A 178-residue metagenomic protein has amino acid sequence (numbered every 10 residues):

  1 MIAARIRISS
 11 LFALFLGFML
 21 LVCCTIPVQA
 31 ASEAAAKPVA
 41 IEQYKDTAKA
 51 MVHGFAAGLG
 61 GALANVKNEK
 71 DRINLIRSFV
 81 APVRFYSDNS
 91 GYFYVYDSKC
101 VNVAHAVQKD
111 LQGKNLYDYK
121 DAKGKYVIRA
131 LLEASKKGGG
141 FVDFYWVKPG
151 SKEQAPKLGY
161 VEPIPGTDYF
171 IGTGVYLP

Functional and structural regions predicted by a protein language model:
M1-P178: N-terminal membrane-sensor/transducer module of prokaryotic signaling receptors
